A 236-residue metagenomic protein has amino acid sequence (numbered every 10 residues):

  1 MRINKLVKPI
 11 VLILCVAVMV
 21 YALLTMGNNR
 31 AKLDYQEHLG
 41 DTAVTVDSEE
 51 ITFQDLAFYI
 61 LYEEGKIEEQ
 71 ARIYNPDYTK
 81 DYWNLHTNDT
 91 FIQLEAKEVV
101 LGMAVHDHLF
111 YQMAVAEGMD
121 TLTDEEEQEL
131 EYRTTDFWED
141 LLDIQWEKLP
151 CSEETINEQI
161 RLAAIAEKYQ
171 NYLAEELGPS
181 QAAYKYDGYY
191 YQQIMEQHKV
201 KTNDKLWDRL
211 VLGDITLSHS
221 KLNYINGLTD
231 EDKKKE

Functional and structural regions predicted by a protein language model:
M1-I92, Q192, E196-E236: Short, low-structural-confidence N-terminal segments
D34, V99-V100: A generic secondary-structure micro-motif detector that highlights 1-2 residue hydrophobic/ambivalent hotspots embedded
G65-A96, V115-Y189: Charged, solvent-exposed helices and adjacent loops that form client-binding or oligomerization surfaces
H106-Y111, A166: Alpha-helical transmembrane segments of polytopic integral membrane proteins, especially the permease/helical cores
